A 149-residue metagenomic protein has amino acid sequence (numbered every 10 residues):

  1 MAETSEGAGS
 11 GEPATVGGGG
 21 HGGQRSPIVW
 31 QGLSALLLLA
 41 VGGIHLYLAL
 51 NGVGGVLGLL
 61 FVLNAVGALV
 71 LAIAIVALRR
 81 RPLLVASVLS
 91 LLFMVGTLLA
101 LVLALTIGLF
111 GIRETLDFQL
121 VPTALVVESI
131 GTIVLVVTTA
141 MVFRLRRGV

Functional and structural regions predicted by a protein language model:
A2-V149: Membrane-interface extramembranous regions
